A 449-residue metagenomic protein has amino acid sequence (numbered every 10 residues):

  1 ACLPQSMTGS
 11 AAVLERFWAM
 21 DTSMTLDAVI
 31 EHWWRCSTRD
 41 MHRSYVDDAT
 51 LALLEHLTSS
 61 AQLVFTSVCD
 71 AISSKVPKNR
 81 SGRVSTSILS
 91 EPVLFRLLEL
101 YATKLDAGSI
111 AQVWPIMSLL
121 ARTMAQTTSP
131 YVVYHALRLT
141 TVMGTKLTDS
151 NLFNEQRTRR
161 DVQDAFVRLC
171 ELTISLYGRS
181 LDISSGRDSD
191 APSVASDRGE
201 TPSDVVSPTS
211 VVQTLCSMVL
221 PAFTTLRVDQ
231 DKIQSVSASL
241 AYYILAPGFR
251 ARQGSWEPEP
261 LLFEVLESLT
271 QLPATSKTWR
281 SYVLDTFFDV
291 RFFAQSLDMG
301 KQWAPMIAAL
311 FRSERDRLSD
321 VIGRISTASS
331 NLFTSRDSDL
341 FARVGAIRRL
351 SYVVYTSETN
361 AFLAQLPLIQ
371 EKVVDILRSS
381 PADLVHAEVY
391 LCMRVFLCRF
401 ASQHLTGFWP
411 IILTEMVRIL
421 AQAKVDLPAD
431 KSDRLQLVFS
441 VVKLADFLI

Functional and structural regions predicted by a protein language model:
A1-G108, P115-F153, R157-N360, P367-D383 (+4 more regions): Alpha-helical solenoid cores of large eukaryotic proteins
